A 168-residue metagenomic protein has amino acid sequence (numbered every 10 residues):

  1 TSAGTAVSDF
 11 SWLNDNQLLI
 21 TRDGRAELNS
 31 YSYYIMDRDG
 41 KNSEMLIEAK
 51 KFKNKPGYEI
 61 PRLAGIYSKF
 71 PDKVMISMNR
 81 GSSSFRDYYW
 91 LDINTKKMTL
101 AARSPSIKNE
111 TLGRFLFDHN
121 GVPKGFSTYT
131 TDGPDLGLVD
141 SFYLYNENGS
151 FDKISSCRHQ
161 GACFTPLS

Functional and structural regions predicted by a protein language model:
T1-S168: Beta-propeller folds
